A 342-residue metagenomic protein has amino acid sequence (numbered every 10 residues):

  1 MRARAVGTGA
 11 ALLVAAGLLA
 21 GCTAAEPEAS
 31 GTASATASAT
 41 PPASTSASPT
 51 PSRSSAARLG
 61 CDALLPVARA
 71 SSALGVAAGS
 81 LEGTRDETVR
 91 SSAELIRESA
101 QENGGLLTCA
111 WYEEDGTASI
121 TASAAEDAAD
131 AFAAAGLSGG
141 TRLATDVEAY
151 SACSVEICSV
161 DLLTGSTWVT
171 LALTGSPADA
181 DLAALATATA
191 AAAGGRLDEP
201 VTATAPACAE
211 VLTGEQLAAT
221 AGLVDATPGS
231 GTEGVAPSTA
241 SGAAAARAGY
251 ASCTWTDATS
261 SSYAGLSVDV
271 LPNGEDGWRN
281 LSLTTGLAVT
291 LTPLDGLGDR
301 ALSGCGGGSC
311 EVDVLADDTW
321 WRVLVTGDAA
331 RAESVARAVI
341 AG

Functional and structural regions predicted by a protein language model:
M1-L12: Bacterial N-terminal signal peptides that target proteins for export
G17-G21: C-terminal motif of bacterial Sec signal peptides marking the signal peptidase cleavage site
T23, G60-D62, T108-Y112, A152-S159 (+3 more regions): Sequence contexts marking disulfide-bonded cysteines in secreted/extracellular proteins
T23-E102, A183-Y250, D328-G342: N-terminal "mature-domain start" segment
L65-L74, G116-A122, V160, G165-S166 (+4 more regions): Extracellular/mature segments of secreted proteins
G83-T88, A125-G165, P272-E311, L315-A316: Short Gly/Thr-rich strand-loop-strand
G104-A129, S252-R279: A short acidic-to-branched-hydrophobic micro-motif
L163-E215, L287-G342: Extracellularly exposed regions in secreted/surface proteins, prominently low-complexity, repeat-rich
